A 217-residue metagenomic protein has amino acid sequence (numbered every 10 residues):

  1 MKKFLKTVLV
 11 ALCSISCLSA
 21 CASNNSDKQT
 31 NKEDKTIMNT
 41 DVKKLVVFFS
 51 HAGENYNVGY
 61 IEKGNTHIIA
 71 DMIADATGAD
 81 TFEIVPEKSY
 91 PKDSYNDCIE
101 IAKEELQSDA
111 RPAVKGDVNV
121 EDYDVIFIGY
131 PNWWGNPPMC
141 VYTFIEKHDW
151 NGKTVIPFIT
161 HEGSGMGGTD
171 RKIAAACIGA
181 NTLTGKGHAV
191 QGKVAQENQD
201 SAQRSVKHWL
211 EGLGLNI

Functional and structural regions predicted by a protein language model:
M1-L9: Bacterial N-terminal signal peptides that target proteins for export
F4-L5, A22-S26: Non-catalytic accessory regions outside enzyme or core folds
L18-A20: C-terminal motif of bacterial Sec signal peptides marking the signal peptidase cleavage site
N25-Y123, G135, R204-I217: N-terminal beta1-alpha1-beta2 submodule of the flavodoxin-like/Rossmannoid cofactor-binding fold
L45-F48, T81-E83, I126-G129, I156-I159 (+1 more regions): Structural recognition of the beta-strand scaffold that forms the well-ordered cores of secreted hydrolase catalytic
H51-E54, P86-P91, N132-N136, H161-M166 (+1 more regions): Solvent-exposed loop/turn segments at secondary-structure junctions within structured extracellular/periplasmic domains
P91-N181: Helix-loop-strand module that forms the ligand-binding subsite of alpha/beta enzymes
L183-I217: Glycine-rich phosphate/pyrophosphate-binding loop and the adjoining helix
